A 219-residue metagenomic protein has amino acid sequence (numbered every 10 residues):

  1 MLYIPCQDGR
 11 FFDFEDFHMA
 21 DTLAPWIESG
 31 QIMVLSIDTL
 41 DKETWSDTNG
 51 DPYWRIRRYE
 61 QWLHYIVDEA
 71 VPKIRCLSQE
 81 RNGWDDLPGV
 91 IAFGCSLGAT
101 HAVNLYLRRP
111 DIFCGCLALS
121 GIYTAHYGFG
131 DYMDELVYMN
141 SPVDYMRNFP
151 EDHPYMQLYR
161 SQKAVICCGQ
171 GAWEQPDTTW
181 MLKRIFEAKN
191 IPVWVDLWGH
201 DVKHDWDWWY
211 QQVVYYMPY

Functional and structural regions predicted by a protein language model:
M1-Y219: Non-catalytic cap/lid and distal C-terminal segments of serine-dependent acyl enzymes
